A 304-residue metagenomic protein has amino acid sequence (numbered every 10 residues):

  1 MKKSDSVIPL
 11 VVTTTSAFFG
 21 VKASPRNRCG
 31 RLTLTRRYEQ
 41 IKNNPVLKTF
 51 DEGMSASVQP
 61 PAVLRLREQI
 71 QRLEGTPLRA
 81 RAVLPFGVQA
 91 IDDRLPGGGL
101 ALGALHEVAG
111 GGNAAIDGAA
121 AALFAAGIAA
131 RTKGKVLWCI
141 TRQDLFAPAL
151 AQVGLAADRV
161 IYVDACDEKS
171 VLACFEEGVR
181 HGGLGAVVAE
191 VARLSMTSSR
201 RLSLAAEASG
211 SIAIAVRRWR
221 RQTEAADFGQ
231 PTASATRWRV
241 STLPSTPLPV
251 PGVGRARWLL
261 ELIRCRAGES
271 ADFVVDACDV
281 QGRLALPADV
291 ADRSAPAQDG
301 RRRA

Functional and structural regions predicted by a protein language model:
K2-W138, A157, R264-G268, V274 (+2 more regions): Detector for small/aliphatic-rich hydrophobic stretches
S24, R220-D289: Phosphate-binding/switch region of NTP-binding enzymes
L95-G98, L150-A151, E177, F228: Short, flexible, glycine/charge-rich loop motifs used to bind or transfer phosphoryl groups or to couple energy/partner
L100-A101, V179-H181, E207, Q230 (+1 more regions): Solvent-exposed alpha-helices and their adjacent loops that cap or buttress functional pockets in soluble metabolic
H106, L137, I161-V163, I214 (+1 more regions): Hydrophobic/aromatic beta-strand patches that form the interior of the parallel beta-sheet core in alpha/beta enzyme
G111, T141-R142, R217, L243 (+1 more regions): Fold-independent oxyanion-binding glycine-rich loops and adjacent beta-strand/coil segments at enzyme active sites
K133-R200, L204-S209, R218-W219: Conserved nucleotide-cofactor-binding alpha/beta core module
L204-S211, V253, A267: Arginine/glycine-rich "motif VI" loop of SF2 helicases in the C-terminal RecA-like domain
